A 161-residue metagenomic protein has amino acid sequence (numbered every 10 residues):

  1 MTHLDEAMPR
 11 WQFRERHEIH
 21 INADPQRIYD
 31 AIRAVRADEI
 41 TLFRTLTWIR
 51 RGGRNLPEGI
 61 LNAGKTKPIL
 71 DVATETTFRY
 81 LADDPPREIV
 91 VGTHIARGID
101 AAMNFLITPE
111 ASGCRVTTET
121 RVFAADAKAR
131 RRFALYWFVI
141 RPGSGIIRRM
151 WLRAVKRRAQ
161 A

Functional and structural regions predicted by a protein language model:
M1-L70, T77: Hydrophobic ligand-binding cavity/cleft-lining segments
E6-W11, T45-R51, N55, V90 (+4 more regions): Structured surface interface patches that mediate subunit assembly and partner/cofactor docking
Q12-H20, E88, D100-A102, G113-T117: Intrinsic-disorder/low-complexity, polar/charged segments enriched in Ser/Thr/Lys/Arg/Asp/Glu/Gln
I28-I32, Y80, T118, V155: Hydrophobic pocket/interface hotspot
R33-A37, G145, R157-Q160: Short, intrinsically disordered, mixed-charge
I69-S112, Y136, R149: Hydrophobic-ligand binding "helix-grip"
G98-S144, V155: Beta-strand/loop substructures that line and gate deep hydrophobic ligand-binding cavities in soluble
R149-L152, K156-R157: Well-ordered alpha/beta subsegment
